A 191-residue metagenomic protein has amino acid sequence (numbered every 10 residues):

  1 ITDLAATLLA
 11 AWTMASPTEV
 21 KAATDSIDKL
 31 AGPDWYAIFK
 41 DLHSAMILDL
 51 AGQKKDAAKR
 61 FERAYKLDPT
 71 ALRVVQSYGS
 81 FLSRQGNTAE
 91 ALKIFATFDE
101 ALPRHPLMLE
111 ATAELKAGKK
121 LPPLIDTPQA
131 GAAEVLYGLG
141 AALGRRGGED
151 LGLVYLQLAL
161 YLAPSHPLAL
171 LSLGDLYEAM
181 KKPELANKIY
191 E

Functional and structural regions predicted by a protein language model:
I1-E191: Alpha-solenoid helical repeat scaffolds
